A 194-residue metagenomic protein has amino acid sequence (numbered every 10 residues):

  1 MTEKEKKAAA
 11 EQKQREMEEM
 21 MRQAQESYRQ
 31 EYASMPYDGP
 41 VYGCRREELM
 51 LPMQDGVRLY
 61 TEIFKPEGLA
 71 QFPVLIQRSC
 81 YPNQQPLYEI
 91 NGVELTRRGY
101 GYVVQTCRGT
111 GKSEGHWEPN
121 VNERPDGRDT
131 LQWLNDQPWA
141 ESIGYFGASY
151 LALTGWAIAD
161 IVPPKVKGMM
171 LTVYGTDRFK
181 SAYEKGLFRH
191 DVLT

Functional and structural regions predicted by a protein language model:
M1-C44: N-terminal targeting or regulatory segments adjacent to alpha/beta-hydrolase or S9 domains
R29-A70: N-terminal cap/lid segment of alpha/beta-hydrolase-fold proteins
R45-E48, A140, L153: Short coil/loop residues immediately preceding or within conserved phosphate-binding loops of NTP-utilizing enzyme
E67-N135, K185: Cap/lid segment of the alpha/beta-hydrolase catalytic domain
V74-Q77, G101-Q105, G144-G147, K167-V173: Structural recognition of the beta-strand scaffold that forms the well-ordered cores of secreted hydrolase catalytic
P82-Q85, T110-S113, L151-G155, T176-S181: Flexible loop/turn segments at secondary-structure boundaries
Q137-Y150: Alpha/beta-hydrolase fold nucleophile elbow
F146, L153-T194: A catalytic-pocket lid/entrance helix-loop region that shapes and gates access to the active site across common
